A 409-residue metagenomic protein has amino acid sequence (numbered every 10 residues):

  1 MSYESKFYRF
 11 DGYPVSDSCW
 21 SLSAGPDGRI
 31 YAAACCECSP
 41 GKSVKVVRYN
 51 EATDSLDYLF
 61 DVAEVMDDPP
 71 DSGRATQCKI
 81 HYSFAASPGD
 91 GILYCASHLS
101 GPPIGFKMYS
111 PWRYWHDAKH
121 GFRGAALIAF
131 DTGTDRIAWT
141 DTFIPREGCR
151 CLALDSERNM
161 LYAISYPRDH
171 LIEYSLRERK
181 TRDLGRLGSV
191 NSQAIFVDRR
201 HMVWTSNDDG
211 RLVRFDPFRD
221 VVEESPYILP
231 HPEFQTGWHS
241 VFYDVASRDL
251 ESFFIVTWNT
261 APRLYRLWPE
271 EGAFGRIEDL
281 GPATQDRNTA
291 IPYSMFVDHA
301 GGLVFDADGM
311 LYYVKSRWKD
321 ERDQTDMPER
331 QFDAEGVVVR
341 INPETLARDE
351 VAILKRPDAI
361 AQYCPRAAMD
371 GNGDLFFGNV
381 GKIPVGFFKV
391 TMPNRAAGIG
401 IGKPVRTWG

Functional and structural regions predicted by a protein language model:
R9-P14, F60-A63, G73-T76, T140-P145 (+5 more regions): Surface loop/turn motifs at the tips and blade-to-blade linkers of beta-strand repeat domains
R9-V44: Beta-strand-rich domains and repeat architectures in extracellular enzymes and scaffolds, especially beta-propellers
S16-S21, D67-A85, R146-L154, S189-R200 (+4 more regions): Repeated scaffold domains used in trafficking and secretory/extracellular systems, primarily beta-propellers
I30-Y31, I92-Y94, M160-A163, M202-T205 (+3 more regions): Conserved beta-propeller blade signature
C35-V44, C95-F122, V314-A334, G386: Short, conserved, GDST-rich strand-edge loop motifs in beta-rich repeat architectures
T53-D90, H98-S100: Blade-loop segments of beta-propeller domains
I255-W258, P262, N288-I341: Loop/turn-rich, solvent-exposed surfaces of beta-rich toroidal or solenoidal domains
I360-G409: Blade-level signature of beta-propeller repeat domains, shared across WD40, Kelch, NHL, RCC1 and BNR/Asp-box propellers
